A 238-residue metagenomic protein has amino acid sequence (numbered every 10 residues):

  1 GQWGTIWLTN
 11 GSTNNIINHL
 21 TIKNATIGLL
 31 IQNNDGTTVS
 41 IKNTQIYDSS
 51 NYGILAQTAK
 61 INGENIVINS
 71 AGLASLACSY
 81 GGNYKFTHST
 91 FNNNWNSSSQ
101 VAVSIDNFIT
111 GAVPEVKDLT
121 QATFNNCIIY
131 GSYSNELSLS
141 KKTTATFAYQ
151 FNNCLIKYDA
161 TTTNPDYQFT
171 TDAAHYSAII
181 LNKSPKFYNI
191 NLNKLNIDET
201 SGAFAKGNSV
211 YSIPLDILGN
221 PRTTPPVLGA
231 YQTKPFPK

Functional and structural regions predicted by a protein language model:
G1-N69: Right-handed parallel beta-helix
T5, N126, N153, S184 (+3 more regions): Conserved beta-strand and immediately adjacent loop positions that scaffold enzyme active sites
N10, H19, N24, N189 (+3 more regions): Pocket-edge structural micro-motifs
D35-I41, K60, Y158, A178-L181 (+1 more regions): Non-catalytic C-terminal interaction regions
A56, N65-N196: Predominantly extracellular beta-rich ligand-binding scaffolds that present long acidic/polar faces for carbohydrate
N193-K238: Surface beta-loop-beta hairpin patches that serve as ligand-binding interfaces in beta-rich domains
